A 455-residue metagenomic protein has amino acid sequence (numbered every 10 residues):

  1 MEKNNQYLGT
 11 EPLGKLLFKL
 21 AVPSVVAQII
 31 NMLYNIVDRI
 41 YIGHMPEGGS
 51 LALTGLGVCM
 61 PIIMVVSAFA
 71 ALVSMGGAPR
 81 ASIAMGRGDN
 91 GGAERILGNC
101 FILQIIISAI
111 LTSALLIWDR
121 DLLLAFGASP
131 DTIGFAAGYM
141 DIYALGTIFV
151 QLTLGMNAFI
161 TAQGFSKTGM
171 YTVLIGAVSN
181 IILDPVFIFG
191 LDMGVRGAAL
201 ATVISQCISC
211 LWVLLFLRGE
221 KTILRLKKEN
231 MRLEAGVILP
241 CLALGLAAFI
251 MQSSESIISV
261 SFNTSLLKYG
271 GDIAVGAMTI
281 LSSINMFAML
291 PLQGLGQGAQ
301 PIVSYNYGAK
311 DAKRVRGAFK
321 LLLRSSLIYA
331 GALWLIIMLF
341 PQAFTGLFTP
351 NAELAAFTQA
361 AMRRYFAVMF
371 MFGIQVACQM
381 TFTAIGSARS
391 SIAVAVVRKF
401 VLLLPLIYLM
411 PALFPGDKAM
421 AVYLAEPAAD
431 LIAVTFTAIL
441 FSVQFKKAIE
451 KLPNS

Functional and structural regions predicted by a protein language model:
M1-S24, A81-I148, G190-G245, V303-V368 (+1 more regions): Short alpha-helical transmembrane segments in multi-pass integral membrane proteins
L8-G48, P61-R80, I105-T112, T147 (+4 more regions): N-terminal transmembrane alpha-helices
K19-D38, I142, G176, S205-S209 (+4 more regions): Transmembrane helical elements of multi-pass membrane transporters/channels
I29, L33-T54, L123-P130, V186-M193 (+5 more regions): Helix-terminus/linker motif at the lipid-water interface of multi-pass membrane proteins
I36-I40, S113, D121, G155-F159 (+9 more regions): Alpha-helical transmembrane segments of multipass membrane proteins
S50-P61, A137-M140, A199, D272-F287 (+2 more regions): Small-residue hotspots at the loop-to-helix junctions and early N-terminal turns of transmembrane alpha-helices
L53-S113, V150-G169, A277-L335, L339-P341 (+1 more regions): Small-residue-rich hydrophobic transmembrane alpha-helices
S74, Y143-T161, G169-A177, A198-L211 (+4 more regions): Short runs within selected transmembrane alpha-helices of multi-pass transporters and secretion channels
